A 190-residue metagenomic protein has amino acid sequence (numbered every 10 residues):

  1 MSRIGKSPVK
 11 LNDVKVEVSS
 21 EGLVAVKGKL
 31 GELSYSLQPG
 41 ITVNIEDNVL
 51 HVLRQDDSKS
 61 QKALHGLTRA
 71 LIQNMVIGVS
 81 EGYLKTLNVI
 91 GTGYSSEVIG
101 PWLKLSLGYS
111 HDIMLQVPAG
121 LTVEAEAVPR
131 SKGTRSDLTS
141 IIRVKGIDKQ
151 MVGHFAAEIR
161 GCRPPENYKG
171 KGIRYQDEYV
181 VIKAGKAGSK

Functional and structural regions predicted by a protein language model:
S2-H65, R69-I77, E81-A157, G161-K190: N-terminal intrinsically disordered, cationic/polar leader segments that include organellar targeting peptides
